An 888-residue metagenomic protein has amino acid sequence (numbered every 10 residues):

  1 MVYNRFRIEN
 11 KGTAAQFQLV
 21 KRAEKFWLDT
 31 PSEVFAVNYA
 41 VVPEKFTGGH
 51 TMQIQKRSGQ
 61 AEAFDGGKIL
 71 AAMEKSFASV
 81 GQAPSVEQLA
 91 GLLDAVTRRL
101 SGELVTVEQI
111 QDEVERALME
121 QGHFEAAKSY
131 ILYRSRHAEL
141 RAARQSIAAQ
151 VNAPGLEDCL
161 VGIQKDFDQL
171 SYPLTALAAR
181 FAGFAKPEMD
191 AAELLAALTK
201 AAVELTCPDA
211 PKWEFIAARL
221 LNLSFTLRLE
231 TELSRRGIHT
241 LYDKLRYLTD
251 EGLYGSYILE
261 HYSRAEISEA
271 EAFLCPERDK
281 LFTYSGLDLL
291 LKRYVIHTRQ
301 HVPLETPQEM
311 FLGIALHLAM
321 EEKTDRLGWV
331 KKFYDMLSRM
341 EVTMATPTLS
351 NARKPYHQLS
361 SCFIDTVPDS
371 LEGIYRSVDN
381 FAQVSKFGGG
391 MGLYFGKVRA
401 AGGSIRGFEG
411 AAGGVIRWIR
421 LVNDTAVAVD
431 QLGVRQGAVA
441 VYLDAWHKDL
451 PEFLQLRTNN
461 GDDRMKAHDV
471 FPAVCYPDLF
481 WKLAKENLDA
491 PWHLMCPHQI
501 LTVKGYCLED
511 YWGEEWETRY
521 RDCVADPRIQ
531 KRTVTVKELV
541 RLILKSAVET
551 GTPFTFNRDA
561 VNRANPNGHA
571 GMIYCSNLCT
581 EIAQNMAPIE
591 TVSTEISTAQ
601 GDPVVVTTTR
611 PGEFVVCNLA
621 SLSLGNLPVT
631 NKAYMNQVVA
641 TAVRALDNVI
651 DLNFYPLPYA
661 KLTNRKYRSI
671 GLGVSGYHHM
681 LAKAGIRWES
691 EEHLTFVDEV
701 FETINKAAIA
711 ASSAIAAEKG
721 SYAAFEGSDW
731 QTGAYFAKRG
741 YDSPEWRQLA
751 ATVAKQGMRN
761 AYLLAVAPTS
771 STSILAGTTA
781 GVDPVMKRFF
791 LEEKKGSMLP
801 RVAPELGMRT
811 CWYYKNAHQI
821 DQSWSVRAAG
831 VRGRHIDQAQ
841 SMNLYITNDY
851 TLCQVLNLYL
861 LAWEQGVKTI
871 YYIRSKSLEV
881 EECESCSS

Functional and structural regions predicted by a protein language model:
F17-R22, F26-L28: Cationic, low-complexity basic patches in intrinsically disordered or flexible, solvent-exposed regions
E33, Y39-H50, Q60, V86-L312 (+2 more regions): Core nucleic-acid recognition elements
R57-F64, P84, V151, V302-E305 (+19 more regions): Alpha-helix capping and helix-loop boundary segments enriched in small/acidic/polar residues
S129-H137, A143, W213-L245, Y476 (+8 more regions): Terminal amphipathic helices with adjacent charged low-complexity linkers/tails
S263-E271, C275, D279-D288, T580-Q584 (+6 more regions): Catalytic alpha/beta core of large soluble enzyme barrels
I296, V302, E309-R326, V330 (+10 more regions): Function-dense linear segments that define catalytic or interfacial modules in macromolecule-processing proteins
M336, V378, V639-K661, R687-T769 (+1 more regions): Internal maturation/activation junctions in enzymes
Q455, H468-I543, A547-T550: Polar, glycine-rich mid-to-C-terminal structural blocks that act as macromolecule-binding/assembly scaffolds
